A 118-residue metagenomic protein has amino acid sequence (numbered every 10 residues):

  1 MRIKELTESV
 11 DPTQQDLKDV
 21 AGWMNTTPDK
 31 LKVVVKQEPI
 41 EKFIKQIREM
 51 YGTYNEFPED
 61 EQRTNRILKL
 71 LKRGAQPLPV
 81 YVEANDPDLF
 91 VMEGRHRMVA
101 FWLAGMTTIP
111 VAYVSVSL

Functional and structural regions predicted by a protein language model:
R2, T13, T27, Q46 (+1 more regions): Terminal low-complexity, poorly structured segments
I3-E8: Proteolytic processing junctions in secreted/extracellular precursors, especially proprotein convertase/trypsin-like
D11, Q15-A21, N25-V34, E38-P39: Active-site-proximal loop/hinge segments that shape catalytic or ion-binding/gating pockets
T13, M92-E93: Residues at the start of alpha-helices and the adjacent loop-to-helix junctions
V33-M92, W102: Short alpha-helix boundary/capping and kink motifs at helix termini
R95-P110: Short active-site loop/helix that positions an aromatic residue
V116-L118: Amphipathic, charge-rich alpha-helical segments that serve as recognition/docking helices
